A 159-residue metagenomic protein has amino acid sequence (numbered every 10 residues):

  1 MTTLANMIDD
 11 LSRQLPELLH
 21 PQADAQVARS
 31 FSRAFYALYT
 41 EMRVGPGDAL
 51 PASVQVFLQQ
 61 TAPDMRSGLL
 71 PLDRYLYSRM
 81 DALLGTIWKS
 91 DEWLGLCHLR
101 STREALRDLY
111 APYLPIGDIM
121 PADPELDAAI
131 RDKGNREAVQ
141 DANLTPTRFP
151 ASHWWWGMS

Functional and structural regions predicted by a protein language model:
T2-S159: Long, compositionally biased low-complexity segments enriched in polar/charged residues
